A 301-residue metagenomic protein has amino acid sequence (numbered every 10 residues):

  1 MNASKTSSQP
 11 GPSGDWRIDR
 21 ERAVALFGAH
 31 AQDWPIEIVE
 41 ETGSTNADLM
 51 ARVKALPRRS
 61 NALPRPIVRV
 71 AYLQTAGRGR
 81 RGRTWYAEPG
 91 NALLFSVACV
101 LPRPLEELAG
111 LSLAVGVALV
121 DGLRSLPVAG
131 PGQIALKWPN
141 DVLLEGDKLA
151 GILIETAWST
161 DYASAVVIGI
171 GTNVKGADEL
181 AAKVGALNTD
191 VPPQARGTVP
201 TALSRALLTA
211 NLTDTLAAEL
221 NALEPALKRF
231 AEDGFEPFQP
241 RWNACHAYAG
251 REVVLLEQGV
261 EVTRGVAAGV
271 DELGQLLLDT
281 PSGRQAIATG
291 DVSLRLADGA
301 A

Functional and structural regions predicted by a protein language model:
M1-V128, A157, A300-A301: N-terminal lobe of the biotin/lipoate ligase/transferase fold
N2-D15, A31, R103-Q133, L144-A301: Long, positively charged amphipathic alpha-helical accessory segments at protein N-termini or as interdomain linkers
